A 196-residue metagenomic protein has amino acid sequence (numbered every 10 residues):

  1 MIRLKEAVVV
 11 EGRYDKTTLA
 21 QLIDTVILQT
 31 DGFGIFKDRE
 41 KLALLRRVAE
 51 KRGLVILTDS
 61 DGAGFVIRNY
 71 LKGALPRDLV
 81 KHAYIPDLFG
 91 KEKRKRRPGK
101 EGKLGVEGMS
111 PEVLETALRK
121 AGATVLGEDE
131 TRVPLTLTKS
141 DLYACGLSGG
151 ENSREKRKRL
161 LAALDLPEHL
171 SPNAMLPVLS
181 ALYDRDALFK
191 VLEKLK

Functional and structural regions predicted by a protein language model:
E6-A7, R13-T17, Q21-K51: Acidic, glycine-rich catalytic loops of TOPRIM or P-loop NTPase phosphate-binding modules used across DNA replication
V10-E11, T58: Short beta-strand scaffold positions
Y14-D15, D61-A63, L88-G90: Conserved nucleotide-binding/hydrolysis micro-motifs of P-loop NTPases
G34-K37, L57-I67: Acidic, metal-coordinating catalytic cores used for nucleic-acid/nucleotide bond scission and strand-transfer chemistry
I67-A74: Short Gly/Thr/Asp-enriched flexible loops that form oxyanion-binding sites at enzyme active sites
R77-D87: Short, acidic/small-residue loops that bind anionic groups at enzyme active sites
I85-L142: Activity-critical C-terminal alpha-helical subdomain
T116, A123, E128-K196: C-terminal, charge/polar-rich interaction regions
